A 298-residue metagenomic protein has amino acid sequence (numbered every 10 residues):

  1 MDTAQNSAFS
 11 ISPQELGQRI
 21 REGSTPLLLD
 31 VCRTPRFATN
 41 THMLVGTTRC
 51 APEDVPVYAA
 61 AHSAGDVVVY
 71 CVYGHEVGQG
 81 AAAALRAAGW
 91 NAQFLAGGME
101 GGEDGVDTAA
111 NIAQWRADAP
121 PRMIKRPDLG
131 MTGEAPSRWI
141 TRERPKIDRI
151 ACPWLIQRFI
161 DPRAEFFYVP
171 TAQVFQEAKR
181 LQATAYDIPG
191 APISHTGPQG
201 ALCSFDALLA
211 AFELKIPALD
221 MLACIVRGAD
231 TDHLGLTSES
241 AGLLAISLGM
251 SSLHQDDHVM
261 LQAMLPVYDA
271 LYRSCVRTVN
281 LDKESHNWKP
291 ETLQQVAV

Functional and structural regions predicted by a protein language model:
M1-L27, T34-V68, V72-R142, C152-P153 (+6 more regions): Rhodanese-like catalytic fold shared by cysteine-dependent sulfurtransferases and DSP/PTP-type phosphatases
N6, S10, P145, H258-L265: Generic detection of long, well-ordered alpha-helical segments
V31-R36, P170-V174: Short, polar loop motifs at secondary-structure junctions
P136-G235: Polyanion-binding interface signature
A211-A297: A charged, amphipathic interaction segment
